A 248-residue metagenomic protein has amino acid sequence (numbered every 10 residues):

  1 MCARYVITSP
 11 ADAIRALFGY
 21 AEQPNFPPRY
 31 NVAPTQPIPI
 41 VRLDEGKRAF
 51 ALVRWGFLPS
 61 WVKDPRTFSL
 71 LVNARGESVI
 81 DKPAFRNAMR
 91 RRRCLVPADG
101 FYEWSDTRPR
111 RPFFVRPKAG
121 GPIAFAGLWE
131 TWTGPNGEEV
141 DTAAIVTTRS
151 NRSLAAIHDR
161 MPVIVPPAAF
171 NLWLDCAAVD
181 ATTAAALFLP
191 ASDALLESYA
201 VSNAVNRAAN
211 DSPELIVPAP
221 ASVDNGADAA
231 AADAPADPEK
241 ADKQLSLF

Functional and structural regions predicted by a protein language model:
M1-F248: Short linear sequence motif anchored by a di-proline
